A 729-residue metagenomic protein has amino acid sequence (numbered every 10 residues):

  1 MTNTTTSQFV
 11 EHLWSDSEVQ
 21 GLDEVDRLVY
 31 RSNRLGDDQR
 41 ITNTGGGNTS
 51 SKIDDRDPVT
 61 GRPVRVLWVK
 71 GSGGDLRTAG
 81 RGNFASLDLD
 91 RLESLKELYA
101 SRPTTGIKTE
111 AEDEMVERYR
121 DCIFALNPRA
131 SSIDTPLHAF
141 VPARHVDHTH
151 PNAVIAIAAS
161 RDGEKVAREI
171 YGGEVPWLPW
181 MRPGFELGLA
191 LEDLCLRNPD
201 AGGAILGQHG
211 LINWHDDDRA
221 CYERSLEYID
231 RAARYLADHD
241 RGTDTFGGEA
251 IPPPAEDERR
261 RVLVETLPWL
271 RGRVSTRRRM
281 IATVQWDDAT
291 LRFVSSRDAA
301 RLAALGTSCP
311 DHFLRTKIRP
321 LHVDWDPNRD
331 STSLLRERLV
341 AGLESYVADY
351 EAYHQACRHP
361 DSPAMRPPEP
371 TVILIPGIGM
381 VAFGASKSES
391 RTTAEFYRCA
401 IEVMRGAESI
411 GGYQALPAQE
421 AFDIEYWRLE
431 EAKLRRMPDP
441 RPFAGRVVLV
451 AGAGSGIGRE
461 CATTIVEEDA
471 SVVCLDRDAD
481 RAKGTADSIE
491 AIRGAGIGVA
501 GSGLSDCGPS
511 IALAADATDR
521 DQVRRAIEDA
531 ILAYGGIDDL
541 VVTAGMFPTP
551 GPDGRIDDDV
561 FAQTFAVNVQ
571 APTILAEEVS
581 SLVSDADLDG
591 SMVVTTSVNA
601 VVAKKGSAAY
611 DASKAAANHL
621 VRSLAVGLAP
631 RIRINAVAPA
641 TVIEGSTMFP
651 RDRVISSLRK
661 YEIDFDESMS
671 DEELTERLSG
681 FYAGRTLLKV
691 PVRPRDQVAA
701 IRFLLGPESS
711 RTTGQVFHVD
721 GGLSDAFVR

Functional and structural regions predicted by a protein language model:
M1-V448, E460: Glycine-rich flexible loops
P550, R702, T713-R729: Short C-terminal tail/terminal secondary-structure segment of NAD(P)H-dependent dehydrogenase/reductase domains
G551-D553, D557-A562, Y682: Substrate-binding pocket helix/loop in short-chain dehydrogenase/reductase
G554, V602-A608, K689: Active-site loop immediately N-terminal to the catalytic Tyr-X3-Lys motif of short-chain dehydrogenase/reductase
D557-I574, V593, A617, L688: Catalytic Tyr-X3-Lys loop
A576, S613: Active-site helix of classical SDR
S581, V626-P630, S710: Alpha-helical segment proximal to the catalytic Tyr-Lys
S597: Residue(s) in the substrate-gating loop at a strand-loop-helix junction that position the organic substrate next
